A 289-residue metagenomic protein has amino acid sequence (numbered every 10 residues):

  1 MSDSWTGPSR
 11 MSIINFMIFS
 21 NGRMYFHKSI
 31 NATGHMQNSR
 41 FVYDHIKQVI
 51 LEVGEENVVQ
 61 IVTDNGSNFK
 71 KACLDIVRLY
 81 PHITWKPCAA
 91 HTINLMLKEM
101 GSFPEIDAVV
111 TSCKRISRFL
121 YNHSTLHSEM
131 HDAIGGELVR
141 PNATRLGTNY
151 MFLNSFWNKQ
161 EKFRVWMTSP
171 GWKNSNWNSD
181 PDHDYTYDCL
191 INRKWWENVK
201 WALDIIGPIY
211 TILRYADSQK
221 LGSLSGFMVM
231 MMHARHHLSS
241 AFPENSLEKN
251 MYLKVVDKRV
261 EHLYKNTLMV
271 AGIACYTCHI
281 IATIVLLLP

Functional and structural regions predicted by a protein language model:
M1, Q37-N38, H82: Electropositive nucleic-acid engagement tracts
M1-G7: Two-metal-ion RNase H-like nuclease active-site motif
S2, F16-I18, H27, I61 (+1 more regions): Generic structural hydrophobic/aromatic packing signal, biased to beta-strands
G7-M11, M17-V58, W172: Electropositive, glycine- and tryptophan-enriched low-complexity nucleic-acid-binding patches
H45-P289: A eukaryotic "domain-edge + linker/cap" signature
